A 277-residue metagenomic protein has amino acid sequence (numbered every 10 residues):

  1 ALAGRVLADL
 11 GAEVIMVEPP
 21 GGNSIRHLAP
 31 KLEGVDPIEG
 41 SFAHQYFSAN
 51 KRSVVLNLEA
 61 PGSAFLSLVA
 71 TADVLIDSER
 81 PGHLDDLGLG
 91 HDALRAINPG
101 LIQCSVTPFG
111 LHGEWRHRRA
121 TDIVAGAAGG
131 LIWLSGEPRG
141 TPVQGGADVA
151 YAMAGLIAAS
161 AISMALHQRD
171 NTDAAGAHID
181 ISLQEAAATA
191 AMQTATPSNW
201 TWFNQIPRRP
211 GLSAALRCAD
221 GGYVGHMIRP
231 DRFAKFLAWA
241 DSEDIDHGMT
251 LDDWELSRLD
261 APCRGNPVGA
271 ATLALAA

Functional and structural regions predicted by a protein language model:
A1-D173, S198-F203: N-terminal helix-loop segment corresponding to the beta1-alpha1 unit of nucleotide/adenylate-binding folds
S41, V143, L156, P210 (+2 more regions): Electropositive phosphate-/nucleotide-binding environments in soluble metabolic enzymes
A43-Q45, I179, A214: Residue-level detector of beta-strand structural context in well-folded domains
S105-T107, A177-L183: Conserved beta-loop-beta element that borders a ligand/cofactor-binding pocket
P142-M153, G176, P207-S213, V224-G225 (+1 more regions): A short glycine-threonine-serine/GTX helix/turn-capping micro-motif
G146-S163, L183-A191, I228-K235: Mid-domain beta-loop-alpha active-site segment that forms a flexible, acidic cofactor/metal-binding surface
G155-A177, T189, Q193-S198, A238-T250: Oxidoreductase and adenylate-handling cofactor-binding alpha/beta cores
L212-A277: Aromatic-enriched alpha-helical interface/lid elements that frame and gate functional surfaces
